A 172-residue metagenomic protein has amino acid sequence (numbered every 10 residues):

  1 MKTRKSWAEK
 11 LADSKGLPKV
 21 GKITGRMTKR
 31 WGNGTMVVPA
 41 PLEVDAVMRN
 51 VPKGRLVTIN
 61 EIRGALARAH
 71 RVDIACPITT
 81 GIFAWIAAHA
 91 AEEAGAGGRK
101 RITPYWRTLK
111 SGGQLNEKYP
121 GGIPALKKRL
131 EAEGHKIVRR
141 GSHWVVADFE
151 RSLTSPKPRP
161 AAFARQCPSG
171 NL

Functional and structural regions predicted by a protein language model:
K2-L172: Nucleic acid-binding interface residues in structured DNA/RNA-binding domains, emphasizing the DNA-engaging scaffolds
